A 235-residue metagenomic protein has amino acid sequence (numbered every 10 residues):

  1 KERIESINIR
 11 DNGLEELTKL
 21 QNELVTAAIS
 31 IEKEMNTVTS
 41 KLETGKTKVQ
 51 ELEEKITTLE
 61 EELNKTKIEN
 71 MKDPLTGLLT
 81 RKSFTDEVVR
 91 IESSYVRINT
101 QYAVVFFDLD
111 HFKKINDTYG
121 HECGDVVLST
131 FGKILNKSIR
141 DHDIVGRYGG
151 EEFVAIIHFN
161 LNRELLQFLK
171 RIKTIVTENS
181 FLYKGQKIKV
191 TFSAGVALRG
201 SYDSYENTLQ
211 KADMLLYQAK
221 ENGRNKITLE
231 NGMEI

Functional and structural regions predicted by a protein language model:
D11-L75, R81-S93, D143-G146, I156: Signal-transducing coiled-coil linker helices
I68-D86, F107-H121, S129: Conserved nucleotide-binding and Mg2+-coordinating catalytic segments in signaling enzymes
F84, V88, V105, V127-L128 (+3 more regions): Heptad-repeat coiled-coil signal-transmission/dimerization helices
F112, F131, V145-Y148, F153-V154 (+1 more regions): Hydrophobic framework residues that shape the active-site pocket of cyclic nucleotide turnover catalytic cores
V127, V154-T174, S201: Short helix/loop segment flanking the catalytic signature motif in cyclic-nucleotide metabolism enzymes
K137, I144-R147, I188: A short pre-motif secondary-structure segment
L166, K170, L198-E230, E234-I235: Catalytic-core segments of nucleotide cyclases and related cyclic-nucleotide turnover enzymes
V176-F192: Catalytic core regions of nucleotide second-messenger enzymes
